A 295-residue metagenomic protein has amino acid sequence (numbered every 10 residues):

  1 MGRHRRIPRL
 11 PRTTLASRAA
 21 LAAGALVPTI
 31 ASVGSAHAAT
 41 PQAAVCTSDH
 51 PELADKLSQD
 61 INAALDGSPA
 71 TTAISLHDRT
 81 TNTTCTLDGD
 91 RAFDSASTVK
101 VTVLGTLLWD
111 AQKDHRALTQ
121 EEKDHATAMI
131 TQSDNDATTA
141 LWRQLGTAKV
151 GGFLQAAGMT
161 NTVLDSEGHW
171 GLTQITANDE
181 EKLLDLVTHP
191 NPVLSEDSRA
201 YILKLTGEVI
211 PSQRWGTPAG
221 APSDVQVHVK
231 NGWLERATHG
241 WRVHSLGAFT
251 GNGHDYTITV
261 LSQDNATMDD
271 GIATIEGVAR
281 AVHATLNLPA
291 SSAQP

Functional and structural regions predicted by a protein language model:
M1-T40: Secretory targeting and sorting signals
T40-T72, H77-R79, L141, G146-P295: Penicillin-recognizing serine hydrolase domain
R79-T81, Q120-D134, L145-G146: Acidic helix-start/capping segments at beta-turn-to-alpha-helix junctions
T81-R91, N161-L164: Glycine/charged-rich beta-loop-alpha catalytic/anionic-binding loops adjacent to active sites
N82, A92-R116, M129, I258: Active-site SXXK
F93-D94, R116-D124, Q132, D269 (+1 more regions): Residues at secondary-structure transition points
L107, Q132, T139: Glycine/small-residue-rich loop that forms an oxyanion/phosphate-binding "nest" at active or ligand-binding sites
W109-T127, V150, S198: Short, well-structured active-site flanking segments
